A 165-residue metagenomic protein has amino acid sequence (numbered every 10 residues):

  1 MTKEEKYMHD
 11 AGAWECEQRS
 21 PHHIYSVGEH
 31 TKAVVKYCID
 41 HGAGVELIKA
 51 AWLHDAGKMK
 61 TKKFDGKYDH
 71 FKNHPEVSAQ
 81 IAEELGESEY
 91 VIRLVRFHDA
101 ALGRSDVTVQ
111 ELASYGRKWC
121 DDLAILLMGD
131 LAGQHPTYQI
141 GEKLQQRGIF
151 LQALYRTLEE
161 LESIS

Functional and structural regions predicted by a protein language model:
M1-F64: Acidic/His-rich, divalent-metal-binding segments that scaffold phosphate/diphosphate chemistry
K3-K6, D10, E46, Y90-L94 (+3 more regions): Exposed alpha-helical structural elements
W14, P21-H23, H30, T61 (+5 more regions): Residue-level detector of solvent-exposed, low-hydrophobicity positions
I24, Q110-L112, K143: Short, polar loop/linker segments at the starts of domains and inter-domain junctions
Y37-Q139: Divalent metal-dependent catalytic cores for phosphoryl transfer on phosphate-bearing substrates
W119-D121, L126-L127, L131-S165: Charged substrate- and nucleic-acid-binding regions of tRNA-handling and nucleotidyl-transfer enzymes, centered on
